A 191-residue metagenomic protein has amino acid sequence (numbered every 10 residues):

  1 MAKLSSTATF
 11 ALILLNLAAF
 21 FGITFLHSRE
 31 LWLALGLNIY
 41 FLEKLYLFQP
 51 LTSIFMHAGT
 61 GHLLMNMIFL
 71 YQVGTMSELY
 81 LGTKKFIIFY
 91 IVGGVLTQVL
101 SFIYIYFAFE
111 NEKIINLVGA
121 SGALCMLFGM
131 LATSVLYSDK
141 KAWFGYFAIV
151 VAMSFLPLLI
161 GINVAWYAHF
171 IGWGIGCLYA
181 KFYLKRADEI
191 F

Functional and structural regions predicted by a protein language model:
M1-F191: A detector for small-residue-rich transmembrane helices and their helix-helix packing motifs
